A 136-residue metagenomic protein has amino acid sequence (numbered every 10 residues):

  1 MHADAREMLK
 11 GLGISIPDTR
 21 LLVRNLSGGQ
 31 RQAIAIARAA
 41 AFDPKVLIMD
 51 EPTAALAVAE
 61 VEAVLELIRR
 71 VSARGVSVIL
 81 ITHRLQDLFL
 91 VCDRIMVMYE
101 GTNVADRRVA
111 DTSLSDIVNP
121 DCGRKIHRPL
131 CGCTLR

Functional and structural regions predicted by a protein language model:
M1-R136: Glycine-rich phosphate-binding loops of nucleotide-dependent enzymes
